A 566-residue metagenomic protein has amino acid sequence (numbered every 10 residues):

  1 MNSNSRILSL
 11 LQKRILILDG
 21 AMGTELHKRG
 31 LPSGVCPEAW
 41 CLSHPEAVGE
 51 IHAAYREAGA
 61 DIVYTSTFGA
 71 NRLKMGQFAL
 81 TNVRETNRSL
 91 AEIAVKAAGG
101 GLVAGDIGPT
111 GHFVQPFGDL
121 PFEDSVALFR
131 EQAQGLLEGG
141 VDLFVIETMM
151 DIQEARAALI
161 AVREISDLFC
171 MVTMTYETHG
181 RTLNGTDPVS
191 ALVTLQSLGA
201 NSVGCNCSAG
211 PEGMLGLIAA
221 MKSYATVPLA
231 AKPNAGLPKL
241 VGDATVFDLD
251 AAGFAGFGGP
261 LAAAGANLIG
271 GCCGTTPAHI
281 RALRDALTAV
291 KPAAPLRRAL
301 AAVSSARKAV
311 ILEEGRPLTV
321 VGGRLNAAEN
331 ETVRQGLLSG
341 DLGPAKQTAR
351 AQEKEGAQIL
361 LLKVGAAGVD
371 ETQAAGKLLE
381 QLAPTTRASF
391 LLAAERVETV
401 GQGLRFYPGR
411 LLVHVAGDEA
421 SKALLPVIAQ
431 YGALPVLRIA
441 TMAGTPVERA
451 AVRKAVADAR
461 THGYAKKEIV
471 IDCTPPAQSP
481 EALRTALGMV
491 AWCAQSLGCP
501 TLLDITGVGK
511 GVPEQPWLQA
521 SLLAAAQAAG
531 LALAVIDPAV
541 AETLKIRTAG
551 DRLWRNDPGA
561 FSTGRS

Functional and structural regions predicted by a protein language model:
M1-S566: Domain-level signal for soluble alpha/beta catalytic cores
